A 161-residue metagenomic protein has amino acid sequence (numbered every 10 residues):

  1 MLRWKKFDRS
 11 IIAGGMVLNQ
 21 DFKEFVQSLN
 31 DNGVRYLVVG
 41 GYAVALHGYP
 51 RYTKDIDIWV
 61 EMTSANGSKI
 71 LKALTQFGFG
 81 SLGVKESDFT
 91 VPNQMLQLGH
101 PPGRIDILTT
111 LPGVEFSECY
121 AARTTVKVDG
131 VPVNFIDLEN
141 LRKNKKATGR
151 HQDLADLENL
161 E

Functional and structural regions predicted by a protein language model:
M1-E161: Compositionally biased terminal segments of proteins
